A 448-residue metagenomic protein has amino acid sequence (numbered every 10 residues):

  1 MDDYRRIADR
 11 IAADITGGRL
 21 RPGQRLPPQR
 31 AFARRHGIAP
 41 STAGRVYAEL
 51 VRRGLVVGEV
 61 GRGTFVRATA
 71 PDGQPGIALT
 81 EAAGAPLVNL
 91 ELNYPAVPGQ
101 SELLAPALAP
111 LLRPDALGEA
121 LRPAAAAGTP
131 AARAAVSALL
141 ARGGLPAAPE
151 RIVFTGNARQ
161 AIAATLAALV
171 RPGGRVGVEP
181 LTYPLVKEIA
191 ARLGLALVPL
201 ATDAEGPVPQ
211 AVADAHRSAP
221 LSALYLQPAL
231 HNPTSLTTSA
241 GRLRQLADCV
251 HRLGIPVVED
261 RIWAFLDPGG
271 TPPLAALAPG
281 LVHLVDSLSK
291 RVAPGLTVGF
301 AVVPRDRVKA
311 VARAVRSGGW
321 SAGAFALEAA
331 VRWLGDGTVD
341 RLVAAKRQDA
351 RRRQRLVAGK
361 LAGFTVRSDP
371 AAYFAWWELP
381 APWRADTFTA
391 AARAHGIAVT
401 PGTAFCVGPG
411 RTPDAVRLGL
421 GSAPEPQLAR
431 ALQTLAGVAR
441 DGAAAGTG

Functional and structural regions predicted by a protein language model:
M1-L112, L121, R316-A322, A344-D349 (+9 more regions): N-terminal basic, amphipathic alpha-helical segments
V57-G58, A147, V399: Short beta-strand "wing" residues that participate in macromolecule-binding interfaces
T69-A70, P279-G280, L288, V303-R307 (+2 more regions): Short loop segments at secondary-structure junctions
E119-L253, A264-H283, D441-T447: Conserved core of the PLP fold type I
V178, P199, V257-E259, A330 (+1 more regions): Hydrophobic residues in well-ordered beta-strands that form the structural core
L284-K360, T365-D369: PLP-dependent aminotransferase class I/II
